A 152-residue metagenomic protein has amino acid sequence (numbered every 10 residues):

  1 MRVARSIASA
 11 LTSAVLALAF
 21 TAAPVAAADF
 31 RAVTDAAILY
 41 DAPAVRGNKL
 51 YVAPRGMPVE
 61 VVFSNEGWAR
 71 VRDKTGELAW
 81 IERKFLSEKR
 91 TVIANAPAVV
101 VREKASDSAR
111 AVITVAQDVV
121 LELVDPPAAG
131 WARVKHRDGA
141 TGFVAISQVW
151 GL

Functional and structural regions predicted by a protein language model:
M1-S6: N-terminal secretory signal peptides that target proteins for export/translocation
S9-A22: Bacterial N-terminal signal peptides
V15-L16, D41-A44: Short, low-complexity, intrinsically disordered N-terminal segments
A23-A42, K49-R55, V62-A140, V144-L152: SH3-family beta-barrel domains
